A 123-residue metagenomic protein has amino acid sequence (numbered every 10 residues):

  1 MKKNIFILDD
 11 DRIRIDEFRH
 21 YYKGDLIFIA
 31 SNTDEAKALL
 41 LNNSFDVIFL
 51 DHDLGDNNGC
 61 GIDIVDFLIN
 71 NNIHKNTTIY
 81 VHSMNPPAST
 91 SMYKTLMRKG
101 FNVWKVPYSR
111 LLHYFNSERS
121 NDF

Functional and structural regions predicted by a protein language model:
K2-I13, F18: Conserved acidic segment of CheY-like receiver
D11-R14, D34-E35, D53-N57, N85-A88: Short acidic, S/G/P-rich loop/turn micro-motifs used as interaction or catalytic elements
R12-I15, I29-V47: Acidic, metal-coordinating helix/loop segments flanking the phosphotransfer/catalytic sites of two-component signaling
F18-Y22, T90-G100: Short, aromatic/basic amphipathic alpha-helical patches
F49-N72: Conserved phosphotransfer microenvironments
D66-I69, K75-S89: A short, hydrophobic beta-strand element within the central beta-sheet of small alpha/beta folds
T95-F123: Active-site or metal-binding loop neighborhoods of secreted/extracellular toxin and effector enzymes
